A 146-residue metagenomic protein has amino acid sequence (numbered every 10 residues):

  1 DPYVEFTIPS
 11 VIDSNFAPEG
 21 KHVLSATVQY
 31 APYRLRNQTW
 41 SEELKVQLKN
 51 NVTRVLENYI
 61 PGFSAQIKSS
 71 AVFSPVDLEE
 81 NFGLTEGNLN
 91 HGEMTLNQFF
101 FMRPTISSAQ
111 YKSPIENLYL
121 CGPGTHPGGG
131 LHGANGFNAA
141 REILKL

Functional and structural regions predicted by a protein language model:
D1-E79: C-terminal segments that line or cap access tunnels to active or ligand-binding sites in enzymes and enzyme-associated
D1-P9, G62-H126: A glycine-rich dinucleotide-binding beta-alpha-beta segment and adjacent secondary-structure elements that constitute
P18-K21, Q38-S41, F82-G83, E93 (+3 more regions): Surface-exposed beta-strand edges and their flanking turn/coil or helix-capping segments
V23-T27, E43-N50, E86-L89, S108 (+1 more regions): Short, low-complexity, polar/charged sequence segments that are solvent-exposed and flexible
P32-L35, V52-V55, M94-F100, N117 (+1 more regions): Short, surface-exposed, polar/charged, turn-prone segments marking secondary-structure boundaries
N50, F100-M102, A134: A generic alpha-helix surface/boundary motif
I60, I143-L146: A generic secondary-structure signal for well-formed alpha-helical elements
P123-L144: A conserved FAD-binding loop/helix module that cradles the flavin
